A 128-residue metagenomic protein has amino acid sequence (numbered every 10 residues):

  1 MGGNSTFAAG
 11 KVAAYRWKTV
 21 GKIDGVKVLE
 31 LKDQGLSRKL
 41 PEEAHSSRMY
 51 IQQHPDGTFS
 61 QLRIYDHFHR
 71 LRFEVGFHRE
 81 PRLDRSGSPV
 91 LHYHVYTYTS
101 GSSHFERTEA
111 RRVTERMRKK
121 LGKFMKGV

Functional and structural regions predicted by a protein language model:
G2, T6-V128: Catalytic toxin/effector domains delivered as secreted proteins or via bacterial secretion systems
